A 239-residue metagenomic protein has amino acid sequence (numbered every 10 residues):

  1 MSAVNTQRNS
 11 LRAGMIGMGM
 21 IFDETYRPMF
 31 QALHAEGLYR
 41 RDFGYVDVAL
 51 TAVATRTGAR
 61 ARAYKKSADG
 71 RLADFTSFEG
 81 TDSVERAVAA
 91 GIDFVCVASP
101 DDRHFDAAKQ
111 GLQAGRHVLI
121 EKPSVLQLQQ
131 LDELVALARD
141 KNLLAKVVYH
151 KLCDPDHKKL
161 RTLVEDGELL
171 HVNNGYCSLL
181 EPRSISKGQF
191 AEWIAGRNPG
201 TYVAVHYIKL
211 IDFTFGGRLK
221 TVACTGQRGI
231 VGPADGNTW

Functional and structural regions predicted by a protein language model:
M1-A114, A136-D140: N-terminal glycine-/serine-/threonine-rich beta1-alpha1-beta2 phosphate-ribose binding loop of Rossmann-like
R27, A61, L131, H157 (+1 more regions): A general structural signal for well-ordered alpha-helical segments in protein cores
D101-D102, S124-V125, S178-E181: Short glycine-enriched loops at secondary-structure junctions
G115-H117, E121-P123: Short helix/strand-capping hinge loops at secondary-structure junctions that flank key functional elements
L119, L144-K146, Y176: Structural detector of well-ordered beta-strand residues that form the stable sheet scaffold of enzyme domains
P123, K146-L152: Rossmann-like NAD(P)(H) cofactor-binding subdomain of soluble oxidoreductases
S124-L144: Rossmann-fold NAD(P)-binding glycine/threonine-rich loop
K151-A234: Predominantly a Rossmann-like dinucleotide-binding segment in NAD(P)-dependent oxidoreductases
